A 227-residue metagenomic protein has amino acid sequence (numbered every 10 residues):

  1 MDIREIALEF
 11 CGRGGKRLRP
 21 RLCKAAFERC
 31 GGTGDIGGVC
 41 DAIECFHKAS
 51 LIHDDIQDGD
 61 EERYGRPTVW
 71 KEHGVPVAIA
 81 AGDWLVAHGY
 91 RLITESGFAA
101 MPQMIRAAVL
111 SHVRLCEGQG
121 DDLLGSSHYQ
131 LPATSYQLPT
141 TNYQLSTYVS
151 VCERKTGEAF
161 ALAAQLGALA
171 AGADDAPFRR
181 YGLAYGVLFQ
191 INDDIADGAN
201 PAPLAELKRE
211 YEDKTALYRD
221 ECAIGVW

Functional and structural regions predicted by a protein language model:
M1-W227: All-alpha prenyltransferase/terpene-synthase fold signal
